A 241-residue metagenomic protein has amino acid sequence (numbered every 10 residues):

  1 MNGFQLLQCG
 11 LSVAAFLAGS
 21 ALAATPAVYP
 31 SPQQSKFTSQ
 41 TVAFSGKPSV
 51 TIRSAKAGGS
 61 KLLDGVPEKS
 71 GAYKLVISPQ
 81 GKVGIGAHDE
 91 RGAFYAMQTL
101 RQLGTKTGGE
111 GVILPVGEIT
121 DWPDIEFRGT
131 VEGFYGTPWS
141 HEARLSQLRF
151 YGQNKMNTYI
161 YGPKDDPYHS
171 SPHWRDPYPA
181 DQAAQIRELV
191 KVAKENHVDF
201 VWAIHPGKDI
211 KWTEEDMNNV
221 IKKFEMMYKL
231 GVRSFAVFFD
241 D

Functional and structural regions predicted by a protein language model:
M1: Phosphate/pyrophosphate-binding catalytic cores of soluble transferases and nucleic-acid-acting enzymes
F4-A21: Gram-negative bacterial Sec-dependent N-terminal signal peptides
Q8, L22-R91, T99, K106-T120: Acidic, contiguous N-terminal accessory segments
S70-D240: Feature activates predominantly on carbohydrate-active enzymes
